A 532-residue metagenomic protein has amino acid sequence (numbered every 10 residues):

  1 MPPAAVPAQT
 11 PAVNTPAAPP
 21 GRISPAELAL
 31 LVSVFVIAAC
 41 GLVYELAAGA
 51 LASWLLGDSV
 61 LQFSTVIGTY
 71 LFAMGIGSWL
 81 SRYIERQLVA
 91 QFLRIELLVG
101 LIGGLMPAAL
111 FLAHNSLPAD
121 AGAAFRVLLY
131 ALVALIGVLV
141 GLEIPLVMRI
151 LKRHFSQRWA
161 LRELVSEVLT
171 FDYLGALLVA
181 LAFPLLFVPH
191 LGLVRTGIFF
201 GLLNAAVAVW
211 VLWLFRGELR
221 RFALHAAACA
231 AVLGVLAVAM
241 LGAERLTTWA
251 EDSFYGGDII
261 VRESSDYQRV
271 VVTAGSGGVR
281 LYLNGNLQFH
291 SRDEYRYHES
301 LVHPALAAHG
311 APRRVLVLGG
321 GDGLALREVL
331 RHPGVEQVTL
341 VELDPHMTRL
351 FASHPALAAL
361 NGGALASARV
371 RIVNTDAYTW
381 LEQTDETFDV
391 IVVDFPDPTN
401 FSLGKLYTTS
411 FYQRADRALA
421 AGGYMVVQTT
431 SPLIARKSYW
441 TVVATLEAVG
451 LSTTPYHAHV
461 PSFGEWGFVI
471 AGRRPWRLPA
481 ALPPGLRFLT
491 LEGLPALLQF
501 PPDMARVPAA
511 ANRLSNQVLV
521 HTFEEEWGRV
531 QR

Functional and structural regions predicted by a protein language model:
M1-P461, W466-P475, W527-R532: Alpha-helical transmembrane segments of multi-pass membrane proteins
R474-R532: SAM/dcSAM-binding transferase cores
